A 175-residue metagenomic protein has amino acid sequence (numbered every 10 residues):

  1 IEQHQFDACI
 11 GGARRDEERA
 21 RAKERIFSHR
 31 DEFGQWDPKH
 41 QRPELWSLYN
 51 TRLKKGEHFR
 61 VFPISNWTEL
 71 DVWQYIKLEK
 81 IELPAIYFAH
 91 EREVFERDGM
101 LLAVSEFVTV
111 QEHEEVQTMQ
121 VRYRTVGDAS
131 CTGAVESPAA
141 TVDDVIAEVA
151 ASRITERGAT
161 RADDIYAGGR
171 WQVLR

Functional and structural regions predicted by a protein language model:
I1-R175: Nucleotide-activated chemistry modules centered on ATP-dependent adenylation/adenylyltransferase
